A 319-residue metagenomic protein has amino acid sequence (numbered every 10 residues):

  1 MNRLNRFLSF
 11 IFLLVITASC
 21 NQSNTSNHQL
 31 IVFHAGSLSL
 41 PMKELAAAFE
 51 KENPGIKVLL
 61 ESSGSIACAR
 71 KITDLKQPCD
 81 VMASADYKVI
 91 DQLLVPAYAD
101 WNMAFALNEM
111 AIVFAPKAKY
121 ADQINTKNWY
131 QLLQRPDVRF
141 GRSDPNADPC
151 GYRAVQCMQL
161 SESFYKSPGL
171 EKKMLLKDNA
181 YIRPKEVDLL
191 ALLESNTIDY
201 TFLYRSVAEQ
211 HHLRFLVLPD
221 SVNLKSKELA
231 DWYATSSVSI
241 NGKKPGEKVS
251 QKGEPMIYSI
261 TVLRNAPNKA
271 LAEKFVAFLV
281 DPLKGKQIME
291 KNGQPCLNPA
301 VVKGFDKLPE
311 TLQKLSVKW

Functional and structural regions predicted by a protein language model:
M1-L8: Bacterial N-terminal signal peptides that target proteins for export
L8-A18: Bacterial N-terminal signal peptides
C20-N53, K57, E61, I66 (+3 more regions): Exported/periplasmic ABC-transporter solute-binding proteins
L75-D86, I90-A104: Short beta-strand-centered segments that line the small-molecule binding cleft or hinge of alpha/beta clamshell
L107-N108, P255: Short, solvent-exposed loop/turn segments at the edges of secondary structure
